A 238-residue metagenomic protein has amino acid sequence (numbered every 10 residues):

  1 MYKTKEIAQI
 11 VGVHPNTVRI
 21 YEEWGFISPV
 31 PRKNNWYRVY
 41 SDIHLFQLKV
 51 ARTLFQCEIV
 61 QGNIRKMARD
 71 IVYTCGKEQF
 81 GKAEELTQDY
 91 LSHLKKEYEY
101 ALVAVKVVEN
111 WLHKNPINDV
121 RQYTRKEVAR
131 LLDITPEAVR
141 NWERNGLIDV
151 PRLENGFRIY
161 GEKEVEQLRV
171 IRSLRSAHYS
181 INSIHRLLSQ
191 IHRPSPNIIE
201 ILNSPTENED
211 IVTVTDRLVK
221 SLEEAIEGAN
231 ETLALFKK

Functional and structural regions predicted by a protein language model:
Y2-V11, E23-W24, S28-N34, R38-T124 (+1 more regions): Arg/Lys-rich, alpha-helical DNA-contact motif
T4-K5, R19, K126, R140: Residues within the helices of the helix-turn-helix
N16-N34, T135-G156: Major-groove DNA-recognition helix of helix-turn-helix-type DNA-binding domains
E127, E137-N141, V170: Non-catalytic alpha-helical scaffold/packing segments enriched in small hydrophobic residues
R130-I134: Internal active-site segments that recognize and position negatively charged phosphoryl groups and nucleotide moieties
W142-S176: Aromatic-anchored, glycine/proline-accented short structural segments that stabilize local strand-turns or short
